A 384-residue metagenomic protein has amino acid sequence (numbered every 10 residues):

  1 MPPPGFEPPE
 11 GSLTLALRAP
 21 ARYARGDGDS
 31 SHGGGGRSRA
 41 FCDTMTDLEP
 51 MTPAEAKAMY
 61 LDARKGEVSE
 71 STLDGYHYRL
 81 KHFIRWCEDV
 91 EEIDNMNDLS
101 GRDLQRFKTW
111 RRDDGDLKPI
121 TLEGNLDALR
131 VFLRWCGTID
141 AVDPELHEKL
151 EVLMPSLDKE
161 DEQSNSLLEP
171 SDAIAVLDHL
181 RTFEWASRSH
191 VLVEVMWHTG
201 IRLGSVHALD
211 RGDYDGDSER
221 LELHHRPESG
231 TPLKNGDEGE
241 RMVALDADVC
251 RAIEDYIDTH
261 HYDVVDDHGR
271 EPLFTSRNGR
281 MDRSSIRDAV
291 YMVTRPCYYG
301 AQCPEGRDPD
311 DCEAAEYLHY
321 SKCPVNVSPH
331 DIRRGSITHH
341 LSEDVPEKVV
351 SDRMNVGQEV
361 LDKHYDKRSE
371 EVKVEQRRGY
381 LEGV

Functional and structural regions predicted by a protein language model:
P2-P4, L15, P20-R22, D27-H32 (+3 more regions): C-terminal secondary-structure termini that scaffold catalytic or DNA-interacting sites
E7, F41-T44, K57-Q163: N-terminal core-binding DNA-recognition domain of tyrosine recombinases/integrases
E67, M354-G379: Catalytic-site neighborhood detector that most strongly recognizes the C-terminal catalytic loop/helix of tyrosine
E91, R287-D352, V356-E359: Short, basic (Lys/Arg/His-rich) helix/loop patches that form interaction surfaces in the mid-to-C-terminal regions
D140, V195-L209, E343-V345, M354-V356: A short, glycine-centered helix-capping/turn motif at helix boundaries that positions DNA-contacting or catalytic
P170-L203, H207, E238, H268 (+1 more regions): Basic, Lys/Arg- and aromatic-enriched nucleic-acid-binding interface segment
A208-D255, T259-D267: Conserved tyrosine-mediated DNA breakage-rejoining catalytic core shared by Y-recombinases
C250-A289, A301-C312: Major-groove DNA-contacting interfaces characterized by cationic-aromatic clusters
